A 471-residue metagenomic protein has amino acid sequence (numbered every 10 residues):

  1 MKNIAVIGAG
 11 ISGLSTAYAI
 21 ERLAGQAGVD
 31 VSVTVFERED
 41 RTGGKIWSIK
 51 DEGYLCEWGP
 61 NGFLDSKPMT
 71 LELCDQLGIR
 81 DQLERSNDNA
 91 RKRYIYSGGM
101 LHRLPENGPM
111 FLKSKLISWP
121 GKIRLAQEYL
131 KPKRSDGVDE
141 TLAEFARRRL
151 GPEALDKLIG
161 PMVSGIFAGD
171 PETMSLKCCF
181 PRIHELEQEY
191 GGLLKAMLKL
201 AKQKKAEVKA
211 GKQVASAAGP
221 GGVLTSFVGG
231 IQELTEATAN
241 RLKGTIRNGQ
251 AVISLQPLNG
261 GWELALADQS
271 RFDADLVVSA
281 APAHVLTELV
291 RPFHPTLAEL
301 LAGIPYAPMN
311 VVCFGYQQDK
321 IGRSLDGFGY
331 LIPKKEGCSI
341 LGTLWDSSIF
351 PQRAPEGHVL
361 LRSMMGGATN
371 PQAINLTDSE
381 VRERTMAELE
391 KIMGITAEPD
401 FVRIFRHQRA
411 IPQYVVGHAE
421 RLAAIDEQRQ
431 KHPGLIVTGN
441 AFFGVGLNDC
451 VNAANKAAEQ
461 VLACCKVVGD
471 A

Functional and structural regions predicted by a protein language model:
M1-S12: Beta1/beta-strand and adjacent pyrophosphate-binding region of the FAD-binding site in flavoprotein oxidoreductases
I4-V6, V33, L435: Conserved hydrophobic helix-helix packing surfaces used for dimerization/oligomerization
S12, R41, H284: Conserved Rossmann-like nucleotide-cofactor binding loop
E21-K50: Glycine-rich FAD pyrophosphate-binding loop
E52-R134: Dinucleotide-binding Rossmann-like beta1-alpha1 core, especially the glycine-rich loop that anchors the ADP
N89, A126-S254, A280: Active-site/ligand-binding neighborhood in enzyme catalytic cores
P105-G108, L325-G327, L341-A471: Conserved flavin/dinucleotide-binding core of flavoenzymes
N248-L361, A368-N375, S379, A387 (+2 more regions): Mid-domain catalytic core of redox enzymes that form a hydrophobic substrate pocket/lid adjacent to a catalytic redox
